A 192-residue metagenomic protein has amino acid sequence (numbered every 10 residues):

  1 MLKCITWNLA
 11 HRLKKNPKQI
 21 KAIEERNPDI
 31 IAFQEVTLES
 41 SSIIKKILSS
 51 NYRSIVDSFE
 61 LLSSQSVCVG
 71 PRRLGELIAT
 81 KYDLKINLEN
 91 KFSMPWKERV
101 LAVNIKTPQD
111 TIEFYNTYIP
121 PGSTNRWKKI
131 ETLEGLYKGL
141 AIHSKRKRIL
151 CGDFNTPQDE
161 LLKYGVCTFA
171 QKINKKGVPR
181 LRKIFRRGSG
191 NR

Functional and structural regions predicted by a protein language model:
K3-L9, A22-I44, V103, F114 (+1 more regions): Active-site beta-strand/loop signature of hydrolases that rely on acidic residues for catalysis
C4-L13, S123-N125: Acidic/histidine-rich helix-loop elements that form or flank divalent-metal/phosphate-binding sites at the catalytic
N16-P17, K97: Structural motif corresponding to alpha-helix initiation and N-cap regions
K18, I44-K45, R73, W127 (+1 more regions): Short aromatic-enriched loop/helix-cap "lid" or pocket-rim segments at secondary-structure transitions that line
V36-P120: Structured beta-strand-rich core segments of catalytic domains in phosphoester-bond hydrolases
N51, E131-R192: Metal-dependent phosphoesterases centered on the DNase I-like endonuclease/exonuclease/phosphatase
L88-F92, T117-L133, F169: Surface-exposed cleft-lining segments at the edges of enzyme active sites
P95, A102-N104, W127-A141: Internal catalytic-core helix/loop-beta-alpha segment that presents or stabilizes conserved functional determinants
